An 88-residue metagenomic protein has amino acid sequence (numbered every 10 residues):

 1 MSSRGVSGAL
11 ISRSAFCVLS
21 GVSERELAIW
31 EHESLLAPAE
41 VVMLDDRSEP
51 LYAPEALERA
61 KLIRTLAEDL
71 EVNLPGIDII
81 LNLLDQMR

Functional and structural regions predicted by a protein language model:
M1-S20, H32-E33, A37-R88: Arg/Lys-rich, alpha-helical DNA-contact motif
G21, R25: Key DNA-contact positions within bacterial/archaeal DNA-binding proteins
L27-E31: Short, hydrophobic-biased segments on the C-terminal half of alpha helices that form "recognition helices"
